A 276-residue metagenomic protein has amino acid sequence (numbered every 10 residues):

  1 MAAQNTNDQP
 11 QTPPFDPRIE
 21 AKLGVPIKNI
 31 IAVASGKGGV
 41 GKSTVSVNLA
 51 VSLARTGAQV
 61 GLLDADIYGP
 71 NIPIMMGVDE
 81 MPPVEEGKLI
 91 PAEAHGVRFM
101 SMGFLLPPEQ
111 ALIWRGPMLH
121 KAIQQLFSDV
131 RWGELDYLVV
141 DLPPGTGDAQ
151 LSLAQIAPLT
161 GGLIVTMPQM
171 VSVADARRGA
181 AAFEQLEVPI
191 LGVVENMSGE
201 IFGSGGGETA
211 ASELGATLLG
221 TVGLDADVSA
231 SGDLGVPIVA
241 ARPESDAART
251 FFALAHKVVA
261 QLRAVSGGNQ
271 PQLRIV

Functional and structural regions predicted by a protein language model:
M1-G36, F252-L262, S266-G268: Extreme N-terminal, non-catalytic leader segments that precede Walker-type/kinase nucleotide-binding cores
G24, G69, E86, G116 (+5 more regions): Amphipathic alpha-helical transducer elements in NTP-driven molecular machines
I27, G38, D64, I72 (+8 more regions): Residue-level signature of catalytic and energy-coupling elements of molecular machines, predominantly ATP/GTP-dependent
N29-D64, A180: Walker A/P-loop phosphate-binding motif and the immediately C-terminal alpha-helix
V40-N48, P70-P73, G145-Q150, S172-D175: Short glycine/serine/threonine-rich phosphate/pyrophosphate-binding segments that cradle anionic phosphate groups
Q59-W114, H120-S128, E208: Phosphate-binding loop that captures ATP/GTP phosphates
K121, D129-W132, D136-L234: Conserved catalytic-core segment of NTP-binding enzymes
L234-R249: C-terminal boundary of histidine-terminating zinc-finger modules
